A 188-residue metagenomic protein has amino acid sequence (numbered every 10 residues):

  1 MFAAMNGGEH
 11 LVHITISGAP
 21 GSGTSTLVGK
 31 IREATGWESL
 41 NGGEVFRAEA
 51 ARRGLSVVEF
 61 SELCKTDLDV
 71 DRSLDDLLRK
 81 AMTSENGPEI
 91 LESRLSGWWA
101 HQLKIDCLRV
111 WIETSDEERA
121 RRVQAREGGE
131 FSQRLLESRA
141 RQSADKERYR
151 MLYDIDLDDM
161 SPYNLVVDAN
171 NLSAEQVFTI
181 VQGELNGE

Functional and structural regions predicted by a protein language model:
I16: Hydrophobic anchor at the beta1->P-loop junction of P-loop NTPases
A19: P-loop (Walker A) phosphate-binding loop of NTP-binding proteins
T24: Conserved lysine of the Walker
L27: Hydrophobic positions on the alpha1 helix immediately C-terminal to the Walker A/P-loop
E33-L40: Post-Walker A helix-loop "phosphate-sensing" segment adjacent to the P-loop in P-loop NTPases
G42-Q102, D116-E117, G128-Q133, S143-D145: ATP-dependent small-molecule kinase phosphotransfer cores that center on conserved nucleotide phosphate-binding segments
L68, W98, F131-V177: Small-molecule kinase domains that catalyze NTP-dependent phosphoryl transfer to phosphate-bearing small molecules
I105-E127, L136-E137: Conserved phosphate-donor/acceptor-positioning beta-strand/loop module used by diverse small-molecule
